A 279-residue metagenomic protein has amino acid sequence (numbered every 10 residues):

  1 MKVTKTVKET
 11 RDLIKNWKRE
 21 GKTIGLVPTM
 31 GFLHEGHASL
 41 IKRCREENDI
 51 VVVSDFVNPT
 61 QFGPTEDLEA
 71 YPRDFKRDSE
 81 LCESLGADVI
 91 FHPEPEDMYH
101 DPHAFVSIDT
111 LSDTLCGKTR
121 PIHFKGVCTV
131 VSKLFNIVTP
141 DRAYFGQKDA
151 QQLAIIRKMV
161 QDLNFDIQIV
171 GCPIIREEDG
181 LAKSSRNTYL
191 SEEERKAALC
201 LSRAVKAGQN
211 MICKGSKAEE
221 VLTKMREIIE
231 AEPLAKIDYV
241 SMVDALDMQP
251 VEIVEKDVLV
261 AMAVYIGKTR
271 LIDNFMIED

Functional and structural regions predicted by a protein language model:
K2-L234, V243-A245: Nucleotidyltransferase catalytic core that binds NTPs
K224-D279: Phosphate/ribose-recognition catalytic cores of enzymes acting on nucleotide-derived substrates
